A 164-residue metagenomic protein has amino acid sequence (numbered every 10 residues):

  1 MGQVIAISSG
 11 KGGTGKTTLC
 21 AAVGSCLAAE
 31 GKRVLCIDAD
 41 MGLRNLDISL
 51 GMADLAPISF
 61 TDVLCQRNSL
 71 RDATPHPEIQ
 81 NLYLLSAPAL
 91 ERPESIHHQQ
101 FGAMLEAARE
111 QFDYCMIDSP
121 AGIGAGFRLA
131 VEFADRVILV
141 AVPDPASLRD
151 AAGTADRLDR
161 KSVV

Functional and structural regions predicted by a protein language model:
M1-Q3, E30-R33, I79-N81, Q111-F112 (+1 more regions): Short coil/turn connectors at secondary-structure junctions
G2-A39: Walker A/P-loop phosphate-binding motif and the immediately C-terminal alpha-helix
A6, L84-S86, M116, I138: Structural motif
G12, A39-G42, P88-L90, A121-G122 (+1 more regions): Short, ordered loop/turn segments at secondary-structure junctions
A22, N45, K161-S162: Asparagine-centered polar/low-complexity signal
L27, G31, L50, L158: Active-site catalytic pocket residues across diverse enzymes, especially alpha/beta-hydrolases
C36-E110: P-loop/Walker-type NTP enzyme "switch/lid" segment
Q99, A103, A107-E110, Y114-V164: Conserved catalytic-core segment of NTP-binding enzymes
